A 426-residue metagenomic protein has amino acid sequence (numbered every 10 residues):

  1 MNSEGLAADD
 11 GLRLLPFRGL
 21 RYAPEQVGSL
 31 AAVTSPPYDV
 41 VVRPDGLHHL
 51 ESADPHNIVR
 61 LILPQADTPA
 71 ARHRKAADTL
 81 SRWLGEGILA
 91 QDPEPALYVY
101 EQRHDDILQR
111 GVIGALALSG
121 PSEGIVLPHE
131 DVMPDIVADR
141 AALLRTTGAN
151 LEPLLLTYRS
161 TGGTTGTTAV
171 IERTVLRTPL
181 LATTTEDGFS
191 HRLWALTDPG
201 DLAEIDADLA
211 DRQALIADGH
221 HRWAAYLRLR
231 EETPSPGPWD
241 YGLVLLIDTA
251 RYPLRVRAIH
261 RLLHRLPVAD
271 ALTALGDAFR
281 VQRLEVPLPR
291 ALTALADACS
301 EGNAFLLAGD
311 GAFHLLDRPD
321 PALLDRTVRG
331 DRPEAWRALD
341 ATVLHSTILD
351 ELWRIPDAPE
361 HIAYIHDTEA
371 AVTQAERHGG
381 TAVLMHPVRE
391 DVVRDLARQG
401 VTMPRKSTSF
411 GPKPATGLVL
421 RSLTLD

Functional and structural regions predicted by a protein language model:
M1-D426: Surface-exposed, charge/polar-rich loops and edge strands
